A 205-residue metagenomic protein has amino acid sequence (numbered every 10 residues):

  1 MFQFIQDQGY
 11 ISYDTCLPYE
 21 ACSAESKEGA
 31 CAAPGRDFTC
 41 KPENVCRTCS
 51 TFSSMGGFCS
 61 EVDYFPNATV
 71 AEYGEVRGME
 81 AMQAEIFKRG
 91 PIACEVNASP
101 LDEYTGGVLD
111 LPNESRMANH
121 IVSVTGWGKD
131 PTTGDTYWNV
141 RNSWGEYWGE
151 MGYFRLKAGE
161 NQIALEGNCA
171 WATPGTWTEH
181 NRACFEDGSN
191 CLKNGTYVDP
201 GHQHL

Functional and structural regions predicted by a protein language model:
M1-L205: Catalytic-core signature of thiol
